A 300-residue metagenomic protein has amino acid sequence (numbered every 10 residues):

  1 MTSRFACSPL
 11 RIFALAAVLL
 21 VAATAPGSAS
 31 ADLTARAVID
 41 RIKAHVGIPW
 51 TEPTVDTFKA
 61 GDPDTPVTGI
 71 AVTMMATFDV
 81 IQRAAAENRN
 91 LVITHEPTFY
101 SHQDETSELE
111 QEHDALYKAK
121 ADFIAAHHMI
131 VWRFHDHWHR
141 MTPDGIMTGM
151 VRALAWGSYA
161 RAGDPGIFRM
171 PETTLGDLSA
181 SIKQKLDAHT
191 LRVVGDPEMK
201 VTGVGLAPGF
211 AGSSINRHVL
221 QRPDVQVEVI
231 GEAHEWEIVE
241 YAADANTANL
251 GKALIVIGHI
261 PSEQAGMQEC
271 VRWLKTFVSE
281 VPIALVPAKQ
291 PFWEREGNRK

Functional and structural regions predicted by a protein language model:
T2-A14: Bacterial N-terminal signal peptides that target proteins for export
T2-F5, A25, K59: Intrinsically disordered, low-complexity segments enriched in small/polar residues
I12-T24: Bacterial N-terminal signal peptides
S28-K300: Active-site catalytic microenvironments in core metabolic enzymes, especially phosphate/sugar-handling
